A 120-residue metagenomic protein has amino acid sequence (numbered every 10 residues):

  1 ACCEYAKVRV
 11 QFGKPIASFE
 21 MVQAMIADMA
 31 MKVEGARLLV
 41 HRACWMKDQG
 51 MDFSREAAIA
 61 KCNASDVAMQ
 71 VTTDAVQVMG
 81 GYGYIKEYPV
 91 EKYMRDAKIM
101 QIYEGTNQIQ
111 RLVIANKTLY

Functional and structural regions predicted by a protein language model:
A1-Y120: Alpha-helical interface subdomain recognition
